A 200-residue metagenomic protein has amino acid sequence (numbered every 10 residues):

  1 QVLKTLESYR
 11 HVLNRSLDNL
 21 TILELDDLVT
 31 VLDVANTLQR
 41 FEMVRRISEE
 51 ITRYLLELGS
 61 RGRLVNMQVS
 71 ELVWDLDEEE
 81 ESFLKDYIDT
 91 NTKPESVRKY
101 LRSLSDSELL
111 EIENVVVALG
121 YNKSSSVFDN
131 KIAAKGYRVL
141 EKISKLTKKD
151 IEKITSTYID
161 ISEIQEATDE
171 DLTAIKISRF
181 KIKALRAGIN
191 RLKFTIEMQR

Functional and structural regions predicted by a protein language model:
Q1-N36, M43: N-terminal cationic and glycine-rich segments that engage phosphates or anionic surfaces
V12-R15, V34, L38-R200: Long, highly charged, low-complexity intrinsically disordered interaction regions that mediate electrostatic DNA/RNA
